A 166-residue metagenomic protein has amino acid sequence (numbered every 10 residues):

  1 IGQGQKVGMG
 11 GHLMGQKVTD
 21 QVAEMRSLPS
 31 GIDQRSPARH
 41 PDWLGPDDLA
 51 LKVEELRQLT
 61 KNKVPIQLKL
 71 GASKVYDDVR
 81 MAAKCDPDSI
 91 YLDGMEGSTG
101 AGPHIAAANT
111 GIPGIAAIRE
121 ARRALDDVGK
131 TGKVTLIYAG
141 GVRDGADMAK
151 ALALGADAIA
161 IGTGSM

Functional and structural regions predicted by a protein language model:
I1-G31: Flexible glycine-/small-residue-enriched beta->alpha junction loops that bind anionic phosphate/pyrophosphate groups
G31-R39: Short glycine/proline- and acidic residue-enriched helix-loop micro-motifs that form flexible lids or anion-recognition
H40-M166: Glycine-rich phosphate/ribose-binding loops and adjacent secondary-structure elements that form binding surfaces
